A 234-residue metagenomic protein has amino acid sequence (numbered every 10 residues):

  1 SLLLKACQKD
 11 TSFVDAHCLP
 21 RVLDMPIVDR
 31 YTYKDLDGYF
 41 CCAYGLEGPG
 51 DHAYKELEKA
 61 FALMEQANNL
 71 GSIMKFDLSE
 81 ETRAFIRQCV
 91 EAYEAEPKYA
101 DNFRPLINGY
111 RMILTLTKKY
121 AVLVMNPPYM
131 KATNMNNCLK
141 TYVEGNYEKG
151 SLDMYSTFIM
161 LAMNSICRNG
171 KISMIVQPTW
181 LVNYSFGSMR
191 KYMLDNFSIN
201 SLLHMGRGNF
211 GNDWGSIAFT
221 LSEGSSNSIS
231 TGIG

Functional and structural regions predicted by a protein language model:
S1-C18, D29-K34, L114-G234: Signature of N6-adenine DNA methyltransferases within the class I
S1-V122: Class I S-adenosyl-L-methionine-dependent methyltransferase module
